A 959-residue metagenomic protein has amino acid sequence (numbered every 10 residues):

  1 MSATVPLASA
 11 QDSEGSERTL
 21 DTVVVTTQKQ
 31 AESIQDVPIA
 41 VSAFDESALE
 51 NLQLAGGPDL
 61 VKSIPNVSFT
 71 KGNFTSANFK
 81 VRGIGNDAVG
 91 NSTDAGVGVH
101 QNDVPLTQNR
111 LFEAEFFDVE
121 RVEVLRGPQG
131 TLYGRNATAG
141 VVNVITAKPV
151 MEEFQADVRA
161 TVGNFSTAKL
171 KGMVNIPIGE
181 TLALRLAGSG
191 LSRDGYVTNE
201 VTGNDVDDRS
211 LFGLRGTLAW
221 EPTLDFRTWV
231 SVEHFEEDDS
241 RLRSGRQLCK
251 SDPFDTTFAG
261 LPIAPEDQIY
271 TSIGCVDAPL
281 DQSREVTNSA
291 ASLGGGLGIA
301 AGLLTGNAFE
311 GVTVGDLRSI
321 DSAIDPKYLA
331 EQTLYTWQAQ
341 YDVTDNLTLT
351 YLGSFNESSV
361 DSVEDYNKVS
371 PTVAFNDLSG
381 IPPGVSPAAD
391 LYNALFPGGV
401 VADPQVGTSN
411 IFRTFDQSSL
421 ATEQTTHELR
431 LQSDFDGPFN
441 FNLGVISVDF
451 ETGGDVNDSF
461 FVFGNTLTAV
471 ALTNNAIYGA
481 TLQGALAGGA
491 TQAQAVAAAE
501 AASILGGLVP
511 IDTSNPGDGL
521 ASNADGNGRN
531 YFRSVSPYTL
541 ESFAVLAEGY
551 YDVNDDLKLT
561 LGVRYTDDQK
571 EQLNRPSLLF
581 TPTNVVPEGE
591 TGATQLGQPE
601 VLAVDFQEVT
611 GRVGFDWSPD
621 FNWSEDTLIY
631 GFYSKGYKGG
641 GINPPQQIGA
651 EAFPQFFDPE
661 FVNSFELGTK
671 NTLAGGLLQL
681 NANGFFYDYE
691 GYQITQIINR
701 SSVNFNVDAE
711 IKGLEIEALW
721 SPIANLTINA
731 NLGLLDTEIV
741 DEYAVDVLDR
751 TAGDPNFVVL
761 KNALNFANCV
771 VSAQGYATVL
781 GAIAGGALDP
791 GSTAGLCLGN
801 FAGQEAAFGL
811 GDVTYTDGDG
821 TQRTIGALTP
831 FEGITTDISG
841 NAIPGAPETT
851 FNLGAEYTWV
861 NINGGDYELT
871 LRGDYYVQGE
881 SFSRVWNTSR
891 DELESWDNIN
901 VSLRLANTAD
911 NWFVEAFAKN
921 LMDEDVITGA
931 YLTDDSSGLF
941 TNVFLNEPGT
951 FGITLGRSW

Functional and structural regions predicted by a protein language model:
R18-E152, L667: Acidic, small-polar-rich N-terminal luminal/periplasmic segments of exported/outer-membrane proteins
N91-T93, P149-F154, I178-L182, L224-D225 (+8 more regions): Short loop/turn motifs that connect adjacent beta-strands in outer-membrane beta-barrel proteins
D94-G96, Q108, F117-R126, T131-L214 (+5 more regions): Outer-membrane beta-barrel translocator/receptor signature
V197-D205, L242-D321, N367-F415, N457-R533 (+5 more regions): Solvent-exposed loop segments that connect transmembrane elements
A219-E221, Q432-D434, N440-V448, I477 (+2 more regions): Structural signature of Gram-negative outer-membrane beta-barrels, strongest in the C-terminal barrel of TonB-dependent
Q340-D342, T348-S354, D361-E364, N622 (+4 more regions): Membrane-embedded beta-barrel scaffold of Gram-negative outer-membrane proteins
D458-N465, Y875-R884, L905-W959: C-terminal beta-signal and adjacent terminal beta-strands/loops of Gram-negative outer-membrane beta-barrel proteins
G775-C797, A802, A806-F808, V813-Y815 (+4 more regions): C-terminal beta-barrel architecture of Gram-negative outer-membrane proteins
